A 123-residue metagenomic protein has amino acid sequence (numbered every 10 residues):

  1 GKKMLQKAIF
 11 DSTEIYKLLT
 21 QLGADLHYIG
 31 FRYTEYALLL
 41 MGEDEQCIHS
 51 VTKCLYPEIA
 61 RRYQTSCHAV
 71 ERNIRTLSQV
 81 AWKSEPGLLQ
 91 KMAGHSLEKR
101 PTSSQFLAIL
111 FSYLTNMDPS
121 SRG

Functional and structural regions predicted by a protein language model:
K2-C54, P101-G123: Histone-fold modules and their flanking histone-like tails across chromatin and transcription assemblies
E35-Y36, R75, Q79: C-terminal helical "lid" of AAA+/P-loop NTPase domains
L55, I59-A60: Short alpha-helical "recognition helix" segments of helix-turn-helix
R61-Y63, R72-R75, W82-G123: C-terminal engagement/docking regions of AAA+ P-loop ATPases
H68: Recognition helix of helix-turn-helix DNA-binding domains
